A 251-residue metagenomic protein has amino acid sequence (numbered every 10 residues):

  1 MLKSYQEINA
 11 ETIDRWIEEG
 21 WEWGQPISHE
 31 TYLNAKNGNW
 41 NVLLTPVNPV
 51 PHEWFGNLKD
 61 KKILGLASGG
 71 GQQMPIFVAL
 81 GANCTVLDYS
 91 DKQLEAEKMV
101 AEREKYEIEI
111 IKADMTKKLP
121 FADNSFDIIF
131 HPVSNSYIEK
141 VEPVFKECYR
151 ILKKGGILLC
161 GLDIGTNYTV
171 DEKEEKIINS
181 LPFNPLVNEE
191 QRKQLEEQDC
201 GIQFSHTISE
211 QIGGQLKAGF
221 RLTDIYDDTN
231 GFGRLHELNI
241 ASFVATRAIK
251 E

Functional and structural regions predicted by a protein language model:
I27-K61: Conserved alpha-helix/loop element of class I SAM-dependent methyltransferases that forms part of the SAM/SAH-binding
K61-K118: Class I SAM-dependent methyltransferase SAM/SAH-binding core
T116-I128: A short acidic, Gly/Pro-enriched loop at the edge of an enzyme's catalytic core that lines a small-molecule cofactor
D127-E142: A short SAM/SAH-binding and catalytic strip from SAM-dependent methyltransferases
E142-I157: A short glycine-rich, Lys/Arg-flanked "PGG" loop and its adjoining helix->strand segment in the class I
I157-E190: Conserved class I S-adenosyl-L-methionine
I202-I225: Short alpha-helix
A218-F220, R234-E251: Core SAM-dependent methyltransferase catalytic element
